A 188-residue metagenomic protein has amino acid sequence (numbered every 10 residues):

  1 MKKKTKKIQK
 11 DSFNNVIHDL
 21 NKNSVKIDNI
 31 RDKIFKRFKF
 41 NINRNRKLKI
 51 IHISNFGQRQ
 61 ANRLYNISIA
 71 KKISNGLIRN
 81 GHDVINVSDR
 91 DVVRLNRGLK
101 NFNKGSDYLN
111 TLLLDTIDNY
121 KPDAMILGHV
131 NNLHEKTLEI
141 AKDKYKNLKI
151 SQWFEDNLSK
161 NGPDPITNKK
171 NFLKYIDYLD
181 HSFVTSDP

Functional and structural regions predicted by a protein language model:
K2-K7: Short Lys/Arg-rich cationic patches that frequently serve as NLS/NoLS or arginine-rich RNA/DNA-binding motifs
S12, D19-R63: Nucleotide-activated donor-dependent transferases that construct or modify glycoconjugates
R31, F35-K39, N55-P188: Extended catalytic core of nucleotide-activated donor transferases of GT-like folds
